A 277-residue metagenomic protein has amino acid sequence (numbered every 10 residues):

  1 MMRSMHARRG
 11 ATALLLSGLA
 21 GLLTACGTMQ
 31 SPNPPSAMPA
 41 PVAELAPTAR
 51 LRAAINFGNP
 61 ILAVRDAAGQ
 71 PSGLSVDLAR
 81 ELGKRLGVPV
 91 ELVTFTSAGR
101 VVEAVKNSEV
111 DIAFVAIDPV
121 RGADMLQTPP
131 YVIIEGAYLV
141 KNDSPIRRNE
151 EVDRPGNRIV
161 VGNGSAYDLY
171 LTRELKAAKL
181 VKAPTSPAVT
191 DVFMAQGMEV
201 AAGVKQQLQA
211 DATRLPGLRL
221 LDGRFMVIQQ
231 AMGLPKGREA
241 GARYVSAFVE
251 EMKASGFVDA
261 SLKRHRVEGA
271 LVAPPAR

Functional and structural regions predicted by a protein language model:
L22-A25: C-terminal motif of bacterial Sec signal peptides marking the signal peptidase cleavage site
G27-M29, P35-S36, G73-R85, D143-S144 (+3 more regions): Extended ligand-binding regions for polar small-molecule ligands
P34-A116, S255, R264: Extracytoplasmic small-molecule ligand-binding "clamshell" domains of the periplasmic binding protein/Venus flytrap
L51-I55, E150-A166, K179-V181: Short loop->beta-strand "edge-of-pocket" segments that line small-molecule binding or catalytic clefts across diverse
F57, I133-D143, K205, Q209-E250 (+1 more regions): Periplasmic-binding protein-like
V76, R80, K84, P89-D153 (+1 more regions): Acidic, polar ligand-binding/catalytic clefts
P89-S97, V161, A178-S186: Short beta-strand-to-loop elements that line the ligand-binding cleft of bilobed periplasmic-binding protein-like
G99, A116-D124, Y170-R173, M194-M226: A ligand-binding cleft/hinge motif common to bilobed small-molecule-binding domains
